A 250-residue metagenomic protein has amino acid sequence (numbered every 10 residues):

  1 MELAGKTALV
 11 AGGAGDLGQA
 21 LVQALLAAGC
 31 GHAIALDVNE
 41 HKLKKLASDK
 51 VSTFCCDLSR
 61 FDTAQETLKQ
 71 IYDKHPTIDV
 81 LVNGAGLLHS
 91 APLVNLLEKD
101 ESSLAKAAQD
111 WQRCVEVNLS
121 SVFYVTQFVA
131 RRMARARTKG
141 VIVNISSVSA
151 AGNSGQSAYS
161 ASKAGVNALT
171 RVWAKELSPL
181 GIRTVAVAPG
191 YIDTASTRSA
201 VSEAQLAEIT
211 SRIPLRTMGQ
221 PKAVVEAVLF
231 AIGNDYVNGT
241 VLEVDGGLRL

Functional and structural regions predicted by a protein language model:
E2-H32: Canonical Rossmann dinucleotide-binding motif of NAD(H)/NADP(H)-dependent dehydrogenases/reductases, specifically
C56-E66, A223: The beta1-alpha1 cofactor-binding region of Rossmann-like NAD(H)/NADP(H)-dependent oxidoreductases
L87-Q112, R131, G155-A158, R198-V201: Conserved mid-core segment of classical short-chain dehydrogenase/reductases
E101-D110, V141-G165, T170-P179, I192: Catalytic loop of short-chain dehydrogenase/reductase
T126-Q127, R171: A short, exposed helix-loop element centered on a Lys and neighboring polar residues
S178-R183, V237-G239: Short, small/polar-rich loop/turn modules that mediate ligand/substrate recognition or access, typified
T217-V244, R249: C-terminal substrate-recognition "lid" of short-chain dehydrogenase/reductases
